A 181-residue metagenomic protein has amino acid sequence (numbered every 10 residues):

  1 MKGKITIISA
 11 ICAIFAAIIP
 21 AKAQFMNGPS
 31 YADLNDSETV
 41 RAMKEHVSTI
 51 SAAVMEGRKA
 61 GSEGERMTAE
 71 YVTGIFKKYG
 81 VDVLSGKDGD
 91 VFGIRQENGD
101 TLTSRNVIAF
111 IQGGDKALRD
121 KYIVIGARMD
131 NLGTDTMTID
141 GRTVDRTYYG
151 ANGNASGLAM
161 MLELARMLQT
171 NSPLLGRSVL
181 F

Functional and structural regions predicted by a protein language model:
M1-M26: Bacterial Sec-dependent N-terminal signal peptides
A21-M67, V72-D82, D120-Y122: N-terminal hydrophobic or amphipathic helices/low-complexity stretches enriched in small/hydrophobic/Pro/Gly
G28-S37, A53-E63, G93-N98, T143-N154 (+1 more regions): Second-shell loop/turn segments in exported
V47, S51-K59, V72, Y79-V83 (+5 more regions): Sec/Tat-exported extracytoplasmic proteins
I50, F76, E97-I139: Acidic/His- and Gly-rich active-site-bordering loop/insert found across diverse amide/peptide-bond hydrolases
R58-Q112: A non-catalytic alpha/beta surface segment that caps or lines the substrate-entry region of metallo-dependent hydrolase
G86-G89, D120, G176-S178: Short secondary-structure junction motifs
A109, I125-G126, N131, T136-F181: Alpha-helical metal-binding/catalytic segments enriched in His/Glu/Asp
